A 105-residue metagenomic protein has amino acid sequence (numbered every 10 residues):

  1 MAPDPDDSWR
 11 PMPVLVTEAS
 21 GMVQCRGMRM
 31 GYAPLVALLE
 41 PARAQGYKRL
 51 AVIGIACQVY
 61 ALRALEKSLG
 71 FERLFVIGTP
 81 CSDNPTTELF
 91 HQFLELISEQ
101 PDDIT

Functional and structural regions predicted by a protein language model:
M1-T105: Iron-sulfur-associated redox domains of electron-transfer enzymes in respiratory and anaerobic energy metabolism
